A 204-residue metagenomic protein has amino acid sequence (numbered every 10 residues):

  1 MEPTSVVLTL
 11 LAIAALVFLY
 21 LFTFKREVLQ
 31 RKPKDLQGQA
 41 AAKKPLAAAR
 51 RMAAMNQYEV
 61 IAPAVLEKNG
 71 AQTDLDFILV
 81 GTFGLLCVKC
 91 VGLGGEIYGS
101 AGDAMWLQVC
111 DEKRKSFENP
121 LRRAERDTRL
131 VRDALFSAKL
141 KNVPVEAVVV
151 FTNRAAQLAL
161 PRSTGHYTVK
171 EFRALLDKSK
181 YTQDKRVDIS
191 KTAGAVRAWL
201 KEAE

Functional and structural regions predicted by a protein language model:
M1-T73, L79-L85, V91-G99, M105-L107 (+1 more regions): Surface-exposed interaction regions that form or flank ligand-binding interfaces
